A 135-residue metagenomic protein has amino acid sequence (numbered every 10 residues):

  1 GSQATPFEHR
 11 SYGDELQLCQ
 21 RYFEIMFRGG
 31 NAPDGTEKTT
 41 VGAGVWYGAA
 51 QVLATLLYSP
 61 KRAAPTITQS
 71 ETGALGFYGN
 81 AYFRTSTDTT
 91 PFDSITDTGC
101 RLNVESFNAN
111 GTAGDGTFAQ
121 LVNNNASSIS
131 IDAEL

Functional and structural regions predicted by a protein language model:
G1-N31, I131-L135: Extracellular polysaccharide-targeting segments
I25-L135: Phosphate/adenylate-binding glycine loop and adjacent helical scaffold
